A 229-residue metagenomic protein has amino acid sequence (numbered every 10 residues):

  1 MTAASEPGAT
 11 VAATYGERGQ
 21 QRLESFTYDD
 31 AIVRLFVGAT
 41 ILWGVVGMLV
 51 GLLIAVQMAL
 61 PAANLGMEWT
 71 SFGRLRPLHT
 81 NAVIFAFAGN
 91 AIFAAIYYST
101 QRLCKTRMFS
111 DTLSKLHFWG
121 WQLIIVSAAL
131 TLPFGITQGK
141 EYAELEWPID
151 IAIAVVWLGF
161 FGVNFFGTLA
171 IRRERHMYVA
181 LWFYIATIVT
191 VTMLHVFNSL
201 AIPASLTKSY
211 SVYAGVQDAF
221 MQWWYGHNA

Functional and structural regions predicted by a protein language model:
M1-V37, A62-W69, Y210-S211, G215-D218: Extramembrane terminal tails and long inter-domain/linker segments of multi-pass membrane proteins
T2-A4, R34-I136, W147-L169, L181-L206 (+1 more regions): Hydrophobic cores of alpha-helical transmembrane segments in multi-pass integral membrane proteins
Y15, Y28, Y97-Y98, Y142 (+4 more regions): Sequence-level detector for tyrosine residue identity
T137-E141: Membrane-helix boundary connector in multi-pass membrane proteins
T168-H176: Inter-helical turn/loop segments and adjacent helix faces that build the functional surface of alpha-helical bundle
